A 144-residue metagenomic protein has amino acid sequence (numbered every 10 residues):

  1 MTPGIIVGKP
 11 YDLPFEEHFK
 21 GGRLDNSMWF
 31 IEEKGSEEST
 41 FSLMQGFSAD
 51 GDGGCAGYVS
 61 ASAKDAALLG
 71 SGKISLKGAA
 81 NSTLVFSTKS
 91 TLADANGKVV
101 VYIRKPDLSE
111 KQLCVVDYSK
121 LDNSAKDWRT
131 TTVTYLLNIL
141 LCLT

Functional and structural regions predicted by a protein language model:
M1-D12: N-terminal pre-domain segments of enzymes
P10-A63: Extracellular glycan-recognition surfaces and repeat-rich motifs
G35, K105-S109: Solvent-exposed strand-loop boundary residues in beta-sheet-rich modules
A56-A79, T83, R129-T132: Short beta-strands within extracellular/lumenal beta-sheet-rich domains
L76-A80, K89-G97: Extended, low-complexity, turn-rich repeat/linker tracts enriched in Gly/Pro/Ser/Thr and Asp/Glu that occur
T83, C142-T144: Short, conserved beta-strand segments of beta-strand-rich sandwich/propeller modules, principally
V100-Y102: Beta-strand signatures of extracellular beta-sandwich domains
S109-L141: Extracellular carbohydrate recognition and processing domains and analogous Trp-centered ligand-binding platforms
